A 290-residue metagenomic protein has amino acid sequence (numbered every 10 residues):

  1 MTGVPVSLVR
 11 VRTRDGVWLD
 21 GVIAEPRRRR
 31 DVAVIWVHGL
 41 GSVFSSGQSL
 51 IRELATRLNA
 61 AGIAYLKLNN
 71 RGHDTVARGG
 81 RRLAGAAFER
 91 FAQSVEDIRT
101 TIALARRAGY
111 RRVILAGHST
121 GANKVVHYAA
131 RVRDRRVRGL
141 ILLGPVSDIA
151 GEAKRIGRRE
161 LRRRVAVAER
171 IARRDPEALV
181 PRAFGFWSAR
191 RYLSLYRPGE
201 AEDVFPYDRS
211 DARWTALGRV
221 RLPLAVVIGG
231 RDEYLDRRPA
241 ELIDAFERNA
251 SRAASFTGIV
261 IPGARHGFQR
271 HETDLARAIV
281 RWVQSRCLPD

Functional and structural regions predicted by a protein language model:
M1-R29: N-terminal cap/lid segment of alpha/beta-hydrolase-fold proteins
L8, L19, A86-E89, Q93 (+1 more regions): The alpha/beta-hydrolase serine catalytic core
R27-R71, G79: Short, surface-exposed "cap/lid" segments of acyl-processing enzymes
K67-D74, V260-P262: Residue-level recognition of beta-strand->loop/alpha-helix junctions
R71-E89: Cap/lid segment of the alpha/beta-hydrolase catalytic domain
G85-R107: Alpha/beta-hydrolase active-site loop
A116-G121, V125: Gly/Ala-rich beta-loop-alpha elbow adjacent to hydrolase catalytic centers
H127-R131: Active-site signature of alpha/beta-hydrolase-fold catalytic machinery across serine- and Asp/Cys-nucleophile hydrolases
